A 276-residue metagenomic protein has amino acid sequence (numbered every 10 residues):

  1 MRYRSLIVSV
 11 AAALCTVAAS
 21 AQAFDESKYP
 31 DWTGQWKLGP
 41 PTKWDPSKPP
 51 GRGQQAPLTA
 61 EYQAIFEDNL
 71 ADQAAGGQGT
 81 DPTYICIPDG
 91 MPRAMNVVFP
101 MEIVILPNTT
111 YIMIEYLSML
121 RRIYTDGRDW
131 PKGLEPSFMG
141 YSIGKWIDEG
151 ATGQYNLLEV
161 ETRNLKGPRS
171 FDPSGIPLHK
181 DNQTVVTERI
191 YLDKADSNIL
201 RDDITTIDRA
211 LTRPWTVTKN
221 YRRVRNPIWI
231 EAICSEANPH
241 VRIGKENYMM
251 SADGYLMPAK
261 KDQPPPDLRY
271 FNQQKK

Functional and structural regions predicted by a protein language model:
R2-Y3, V17-K276: Hydrophobic small-molecule pocket/channel-lining residues, especially in calycin-type beta-barrels
V8-V17: Bacterial N-terminal signal peptides
